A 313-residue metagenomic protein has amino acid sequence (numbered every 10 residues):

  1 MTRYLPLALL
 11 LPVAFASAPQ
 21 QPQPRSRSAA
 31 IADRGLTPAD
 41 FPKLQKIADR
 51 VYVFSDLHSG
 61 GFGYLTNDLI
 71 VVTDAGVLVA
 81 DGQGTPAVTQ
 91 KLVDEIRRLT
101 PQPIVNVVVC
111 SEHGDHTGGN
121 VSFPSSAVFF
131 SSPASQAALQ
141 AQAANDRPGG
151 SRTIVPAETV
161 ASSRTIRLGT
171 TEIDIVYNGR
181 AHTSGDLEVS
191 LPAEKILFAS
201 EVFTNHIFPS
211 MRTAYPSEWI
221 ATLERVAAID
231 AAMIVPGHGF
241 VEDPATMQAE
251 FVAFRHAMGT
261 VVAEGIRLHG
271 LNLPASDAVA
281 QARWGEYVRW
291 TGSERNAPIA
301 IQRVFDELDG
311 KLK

Functional and structural regions predicted by a protein language model:
A8-A18: Hydrophobic h-region of N-terminal signal peptides that target proteins for export in Gram-negative bacteria
Q20-P42: N-terminal pre-domain segments of enzymes
F41, K46-I47, S135-G179, T183-G185 (+3 more regions): Metallo-beta-lactamase
Q45-E95, L187-E201: Conserved beta-strand hairpin/beta-sheet module of binuclear metal-dependent hydrolase folds, prominently
A80-G82, V105-H113, F130-P133, N178 (+2 more regions): Active-site neighborhood of phospho(di)ester-bond hydrolases with catalytic His/Asp-centered motifs
D94-R167: Active-site HxH/HxHxD metal-binding segment of metal-dependent hydrolases
S190, E218-L273, D277: Divalent-metal (often Zn2+) His-rich catalytic cores of metallo-beta-lactamase-fold enzymes
G270-K313: C-terminal regulatory/interaction regions
